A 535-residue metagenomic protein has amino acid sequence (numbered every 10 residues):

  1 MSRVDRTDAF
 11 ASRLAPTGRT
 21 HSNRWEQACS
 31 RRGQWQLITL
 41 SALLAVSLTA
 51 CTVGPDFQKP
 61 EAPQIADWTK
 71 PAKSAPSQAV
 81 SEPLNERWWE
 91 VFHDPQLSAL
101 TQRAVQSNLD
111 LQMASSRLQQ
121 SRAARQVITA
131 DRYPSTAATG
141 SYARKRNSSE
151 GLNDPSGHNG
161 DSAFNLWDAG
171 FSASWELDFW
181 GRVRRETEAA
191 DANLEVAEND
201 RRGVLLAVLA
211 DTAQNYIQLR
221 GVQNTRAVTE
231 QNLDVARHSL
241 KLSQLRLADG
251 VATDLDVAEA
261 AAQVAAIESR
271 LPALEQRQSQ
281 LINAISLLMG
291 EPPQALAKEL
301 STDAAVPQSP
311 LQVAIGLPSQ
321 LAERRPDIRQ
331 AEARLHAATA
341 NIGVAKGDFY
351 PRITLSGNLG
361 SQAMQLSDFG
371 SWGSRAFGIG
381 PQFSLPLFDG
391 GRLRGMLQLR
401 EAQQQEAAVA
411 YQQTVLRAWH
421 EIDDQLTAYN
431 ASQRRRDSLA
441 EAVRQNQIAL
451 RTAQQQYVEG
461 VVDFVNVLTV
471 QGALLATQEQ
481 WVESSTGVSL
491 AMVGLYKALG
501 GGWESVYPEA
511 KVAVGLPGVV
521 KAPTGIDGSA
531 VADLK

Functional and structural regions predicted by a protein language model:
F10-T20, E26-W35: Short, low-complexity intrinsically disordered segments enriched in A/P/G/S/L with frequent Arg, especially at protein
I38-T49: Bacterial N-terminal signal peptides
T52, L97-A99, Q120, L166-D168 (+5 more regions): Transmembrane beta-barrel architecture of outer-membrane proteins
T52-Q126, Q223, V306-H336, Q382 (+4 more regions): Bacterial Sec-pathway N-terminal export signals of envelope proteins
P76-A79, P83-F92, L97, S141-S172 (+4 more regions): Small/polar, glycine/serine/threonine/aspartate-rich low-complexity segments that form flexible
Q112-M113, T129, L177-L205, L255 (+7 more regions): Sec/SRP-type N-terminal targeting helices
V183, A192, E198-L317, A428 (+4 more regions): Periplasmic alpha-helical coiled-coil/stalk elements that build and connect Gram-negative outer-membrane
L247-V251, Y457-V461, A498-G502: A short glycine-centered flexible hinge/capping loop motif at secondary-structure junctions
